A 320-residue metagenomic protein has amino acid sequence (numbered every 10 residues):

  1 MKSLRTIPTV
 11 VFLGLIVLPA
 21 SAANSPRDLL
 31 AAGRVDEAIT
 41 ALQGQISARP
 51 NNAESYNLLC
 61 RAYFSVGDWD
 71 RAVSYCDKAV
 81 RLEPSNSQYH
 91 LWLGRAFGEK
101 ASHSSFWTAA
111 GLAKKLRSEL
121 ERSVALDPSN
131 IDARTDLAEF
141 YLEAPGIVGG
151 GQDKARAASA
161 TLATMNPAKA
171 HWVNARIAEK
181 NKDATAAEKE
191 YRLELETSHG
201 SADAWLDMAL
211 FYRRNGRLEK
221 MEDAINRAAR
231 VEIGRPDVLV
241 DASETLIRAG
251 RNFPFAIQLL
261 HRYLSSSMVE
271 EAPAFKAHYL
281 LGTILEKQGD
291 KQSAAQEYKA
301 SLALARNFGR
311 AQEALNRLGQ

Functional and structural regions predicted by a protein language model:
R27, R61, R95, S102 (+7 more regions): Residue-level recognition of tetratricopeptide repeat
L29, Y63-S85, Y89-S129, T135-T164 (+3 more regions): Short coil/linker segments at helix-helix boundaries
G33, G67, A101, G150 (+4 more regions): Residue-level detector of the short coil/turn that links helix A to helix B within each tetratricopeptide repeat
G44-Q45, K78-A79, R122-S123, T161-L162 (+5 more regions): Canonical positions in the second alpha-helix
A48, L82, L126, L162-M165 (+4 more regions): Structural marker of alpha-solenoid helical repeat scaffolds
A53-E54, S87-Q88, I131-D132, P167-A170 (+5 more regions): Helix-start (N-cap) detector for alpha-helical repeat units in TPR-like alpha-solenoids, especially tetratricopeptide
L58-R61, W92, D136, V173 (+4 more regions): Canonical tetratricopeptide repeat
